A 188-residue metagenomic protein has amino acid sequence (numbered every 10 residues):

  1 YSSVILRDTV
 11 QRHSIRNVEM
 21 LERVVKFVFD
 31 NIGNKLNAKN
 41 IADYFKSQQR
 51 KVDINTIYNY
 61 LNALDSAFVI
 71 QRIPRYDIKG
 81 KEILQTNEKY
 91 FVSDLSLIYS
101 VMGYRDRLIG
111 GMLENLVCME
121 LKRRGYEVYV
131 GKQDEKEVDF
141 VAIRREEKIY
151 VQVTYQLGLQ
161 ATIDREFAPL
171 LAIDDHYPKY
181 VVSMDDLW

Functional and structural regions predicted by a protein language model:
Y1-S66, R72: Conserved helicase/translocase motor-coupling segment
T56-W188: A cross-kingdom feature that marks ATP-driven nucleic-acid transaction machinery
